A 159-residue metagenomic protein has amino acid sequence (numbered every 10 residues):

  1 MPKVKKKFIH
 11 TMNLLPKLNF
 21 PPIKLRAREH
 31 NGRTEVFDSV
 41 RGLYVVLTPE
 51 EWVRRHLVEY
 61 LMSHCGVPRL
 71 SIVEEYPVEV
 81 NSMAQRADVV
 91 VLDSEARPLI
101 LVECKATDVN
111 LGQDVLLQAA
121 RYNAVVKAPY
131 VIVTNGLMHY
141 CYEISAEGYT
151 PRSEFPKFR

Functional and structural regions predicted by a protein language model:
K5-Y130, L137-R159: A short, conserved, highly charged catalytic patch centered on acidic carboxylates
